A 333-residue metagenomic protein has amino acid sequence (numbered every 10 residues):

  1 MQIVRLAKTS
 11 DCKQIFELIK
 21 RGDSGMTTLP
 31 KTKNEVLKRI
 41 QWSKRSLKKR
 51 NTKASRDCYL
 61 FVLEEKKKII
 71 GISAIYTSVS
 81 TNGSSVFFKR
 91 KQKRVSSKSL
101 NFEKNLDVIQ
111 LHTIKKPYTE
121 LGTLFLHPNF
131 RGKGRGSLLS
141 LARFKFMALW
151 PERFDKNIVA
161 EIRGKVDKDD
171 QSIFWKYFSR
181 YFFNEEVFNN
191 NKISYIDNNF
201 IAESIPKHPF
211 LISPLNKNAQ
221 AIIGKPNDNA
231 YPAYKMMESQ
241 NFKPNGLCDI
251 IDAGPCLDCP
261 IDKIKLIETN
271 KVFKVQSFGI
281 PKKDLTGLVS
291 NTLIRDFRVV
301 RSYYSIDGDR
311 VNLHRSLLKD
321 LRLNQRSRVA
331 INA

Functional and structural regions predicted by a protein language model:
I3-I15, T28: A short beta-loop-alpha structural element at the N-terminal edge of CoA-dependent acyl/N-acetyltransferase catalytic
E17-K33, S43, R50-N51: Helix-loop element at the rim of GNAT/NAT acetyltransferase active sites that forms part of the acceptor-substrate
Q41-F61: A short helix-loop-beta-strand connector motif used in the catalytic cores of GNAT acetyltransferases and, in some
V62, K68-T77, E120: Conserved beta-strand in the GNAT
T77-T123, F182, V187-Y195: Conserved acyl-donor/pantetheine-binding loop and adjacent beta-alpha core of acyl/acetyltransferases and related
K115-L124, M147-R163, I173, Q220-G224: Conserved GNAT acetyl-CoA-binding A-motif
L126, G132-M147: Conserved acetyl-CoA-binding loop-helix of GNAT-fold acetyltransferases
R301-R326: Short beta-strand-centered segments at strand-helix junctions
